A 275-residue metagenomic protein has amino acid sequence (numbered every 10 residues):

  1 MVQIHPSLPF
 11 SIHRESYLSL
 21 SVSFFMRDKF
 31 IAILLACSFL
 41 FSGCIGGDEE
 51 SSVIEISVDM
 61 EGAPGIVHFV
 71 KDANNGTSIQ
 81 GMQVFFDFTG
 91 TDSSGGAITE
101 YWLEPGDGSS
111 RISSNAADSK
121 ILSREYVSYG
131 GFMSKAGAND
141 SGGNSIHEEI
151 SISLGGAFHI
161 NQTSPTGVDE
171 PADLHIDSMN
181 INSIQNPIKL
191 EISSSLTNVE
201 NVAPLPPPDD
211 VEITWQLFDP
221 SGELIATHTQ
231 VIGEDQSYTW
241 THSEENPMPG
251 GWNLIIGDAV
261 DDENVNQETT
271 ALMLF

Functional and structural regions predicted by a protein language model:
M1-G62, F88, M133-A136: Secretory targeting signatures
D87-G95, S195-T197: Acidic, Ser/Thr
G96-A116: Short acidic/polar micro-motifs centered on Gly/Asp/Asn
P105, A116, K120-F132: Residue-level recognition of secondary-structure-to-loop junctions
A138, I256-D258: Conserved structural position at the C-terminal beta-strand of extracellular beta-sandwich adhesion modules
N144-I152, E268-T270: Edge beta-strands of extracellular beta-sandwich domains
L154-I176: Low-complexity, Pro/Ser/Thr- and charge-rich linker/hinge segments at domain boundaries
E170-G233: Acidic, Ser/Thr/Pro-rich low-complexity intrinsically disordered segments
